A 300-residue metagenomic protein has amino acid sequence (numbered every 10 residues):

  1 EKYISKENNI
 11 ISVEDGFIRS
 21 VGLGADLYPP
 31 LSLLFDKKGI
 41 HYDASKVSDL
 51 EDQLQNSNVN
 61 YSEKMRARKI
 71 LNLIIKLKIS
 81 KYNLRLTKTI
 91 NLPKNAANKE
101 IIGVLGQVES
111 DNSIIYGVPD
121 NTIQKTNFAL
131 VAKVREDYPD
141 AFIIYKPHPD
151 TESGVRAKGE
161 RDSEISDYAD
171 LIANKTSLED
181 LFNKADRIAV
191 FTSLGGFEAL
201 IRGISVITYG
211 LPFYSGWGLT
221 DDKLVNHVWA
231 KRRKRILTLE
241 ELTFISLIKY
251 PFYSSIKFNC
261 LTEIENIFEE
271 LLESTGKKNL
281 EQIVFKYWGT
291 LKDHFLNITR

Functional and structural regions predicted by a protein language model:
E1-R300: Catalytic-core helical/loop segments in enzymes performing group transfer/polymerization on anionic/lipid-linked
